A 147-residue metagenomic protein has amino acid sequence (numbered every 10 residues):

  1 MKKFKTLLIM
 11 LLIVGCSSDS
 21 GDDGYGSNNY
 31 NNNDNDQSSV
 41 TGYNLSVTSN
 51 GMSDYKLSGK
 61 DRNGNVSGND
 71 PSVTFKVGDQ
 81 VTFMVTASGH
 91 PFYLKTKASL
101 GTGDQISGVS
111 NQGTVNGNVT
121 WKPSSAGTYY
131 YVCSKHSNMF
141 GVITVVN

Functional and structural regions predicted by a protein language model:
K2-I9: Sec-dependent signal peptide recognition, specifically the positively charged N-region followed immediately by
I13-G15: C-terminal motif of bacterial Sec signal peptides marking the signal peptidase cleavage site
S17-Y25: Bacterial lipoprotein signal-peptidase II cleavage site
D19, S38-D54, N65-S67, S110-N147: Extracellular/periplasmic metallocenter environments
Y25-L45: Post-signal peptide N-terminal segment of mature Sec-exported envelope proteins
S53-L57, P71-T74: Active-site loop-to-helix "anion-binding N-cap" substructures in soluble metabolic enzymes
D70-Y93, N118-S125, Y129: Beta-strand cores of secreted/periplasmic/IMS beta-sandwich domains, seen most often in copper-related folds
P91-G101, I143-V145: Short, surface-exposed beta-strand/strand-loop-strand elements in extracellular ectodomains
